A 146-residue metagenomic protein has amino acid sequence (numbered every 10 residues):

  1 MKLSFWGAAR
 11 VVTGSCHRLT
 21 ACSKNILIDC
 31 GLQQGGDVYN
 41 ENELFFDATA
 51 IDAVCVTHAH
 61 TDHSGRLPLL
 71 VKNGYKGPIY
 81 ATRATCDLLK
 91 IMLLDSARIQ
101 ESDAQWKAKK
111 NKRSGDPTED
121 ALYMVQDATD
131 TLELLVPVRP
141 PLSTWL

Functional and structural regions predicted by a protein language model:
M1-G14: N-terminal metal-binding scaffold of metallo-dependent hydrolase/deaminase domains
K2, C16-A21, P137-L146: Catalytic core of the metallo-beta-lactamase
A9-V11, A21-G77, A81-T85, M92-D130: Pre-active-site segment of Zn-dependent metallo-hydrolases
D127-P141: Eukaryotic helix-linker segments that join adjacent hydrophobic helices
